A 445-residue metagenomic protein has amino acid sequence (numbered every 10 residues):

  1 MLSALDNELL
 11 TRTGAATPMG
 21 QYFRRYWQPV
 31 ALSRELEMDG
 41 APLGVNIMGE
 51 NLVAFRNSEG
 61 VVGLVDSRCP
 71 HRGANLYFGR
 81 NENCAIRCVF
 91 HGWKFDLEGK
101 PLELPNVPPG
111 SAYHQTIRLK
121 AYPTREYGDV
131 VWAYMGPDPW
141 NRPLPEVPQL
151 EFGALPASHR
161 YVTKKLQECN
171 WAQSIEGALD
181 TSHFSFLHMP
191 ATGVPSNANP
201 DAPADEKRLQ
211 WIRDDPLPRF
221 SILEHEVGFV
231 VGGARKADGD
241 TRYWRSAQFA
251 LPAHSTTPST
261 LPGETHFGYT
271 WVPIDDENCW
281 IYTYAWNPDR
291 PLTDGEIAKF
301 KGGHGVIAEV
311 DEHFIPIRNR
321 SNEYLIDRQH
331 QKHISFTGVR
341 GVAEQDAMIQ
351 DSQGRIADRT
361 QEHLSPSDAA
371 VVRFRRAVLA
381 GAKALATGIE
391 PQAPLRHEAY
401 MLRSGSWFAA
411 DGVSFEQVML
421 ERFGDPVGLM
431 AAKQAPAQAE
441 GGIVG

Functional and structural regions predicted by a protein language model:
M1-A4, L43, P316, R320: Membrane-targeting and insertion segments and their boundary/processing signals
M1-R24: A boundary/linker detector
A4, P18-Q21, P105-Y113, G302-P316: Short, charge-rich amphipathic segments
T11, A16, A31-H159, E206 (+5 more regions): Rieske [2Fe-2S] iron-sulfur-binding domain
A15, V61, D138-G445: C-terminal catalytic domain of Rieske-type non-heme iron oxygenases
R24, R118, R125-Y127, T265 (+1 more regions): A short, structural micro-pattern
Q28-P29, S33, L97-P101, G177 (+2 more regions): A generic structural signal for solvent-exposed, polar alpha-helical segments
